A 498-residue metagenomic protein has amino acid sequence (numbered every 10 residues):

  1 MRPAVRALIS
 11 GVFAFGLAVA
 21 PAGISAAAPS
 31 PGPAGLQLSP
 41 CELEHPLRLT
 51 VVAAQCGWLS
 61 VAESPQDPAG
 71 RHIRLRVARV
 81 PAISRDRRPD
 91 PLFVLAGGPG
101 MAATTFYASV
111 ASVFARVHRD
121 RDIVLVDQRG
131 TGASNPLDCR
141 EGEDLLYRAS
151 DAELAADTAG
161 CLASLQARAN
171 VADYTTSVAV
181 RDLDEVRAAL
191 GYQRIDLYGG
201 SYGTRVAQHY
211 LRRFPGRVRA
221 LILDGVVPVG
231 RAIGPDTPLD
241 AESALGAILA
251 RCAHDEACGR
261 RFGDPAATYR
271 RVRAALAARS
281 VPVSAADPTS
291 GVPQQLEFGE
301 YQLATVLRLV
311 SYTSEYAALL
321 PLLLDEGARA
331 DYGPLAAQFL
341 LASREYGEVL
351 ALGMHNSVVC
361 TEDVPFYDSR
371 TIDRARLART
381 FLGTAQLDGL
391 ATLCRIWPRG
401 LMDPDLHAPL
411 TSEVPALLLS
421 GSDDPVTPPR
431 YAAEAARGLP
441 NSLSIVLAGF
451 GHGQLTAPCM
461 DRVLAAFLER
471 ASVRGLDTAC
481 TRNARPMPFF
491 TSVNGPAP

Functional and structural regions predicted by a protein language model:
M1-A28, L59, L183: Secretory targeting and sorting signals
S30-Q302, S357-P498: Gly/Pro-rich cap/lid or specificity-loop segments adjacent to the active site
G97-G98, E326-R329: Short edge-strand/loop segments of extracellular domains
A169-A172, P293-Q294, V306-V310, R344-G347: Second-shell loop/turn segments in exported
V227-L245, L323-D325, Y332-R344: Flexible "cap/lid" loop of the alpha/beta hydrolase fold
E297-D325: P-loop NTPase catalytic cores that bind/hydrolyze ATP
Y332-D368: Long, low-complexity segments enriched in small/aliphatic residues
